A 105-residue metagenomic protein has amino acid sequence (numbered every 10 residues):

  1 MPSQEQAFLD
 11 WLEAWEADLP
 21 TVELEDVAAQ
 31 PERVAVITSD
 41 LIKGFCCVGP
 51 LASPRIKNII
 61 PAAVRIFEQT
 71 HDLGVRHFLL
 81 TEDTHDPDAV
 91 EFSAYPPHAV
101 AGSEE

Functional and structural regions predicted by a protein language model:
M1-E105: Active-site acidic carboxylates
